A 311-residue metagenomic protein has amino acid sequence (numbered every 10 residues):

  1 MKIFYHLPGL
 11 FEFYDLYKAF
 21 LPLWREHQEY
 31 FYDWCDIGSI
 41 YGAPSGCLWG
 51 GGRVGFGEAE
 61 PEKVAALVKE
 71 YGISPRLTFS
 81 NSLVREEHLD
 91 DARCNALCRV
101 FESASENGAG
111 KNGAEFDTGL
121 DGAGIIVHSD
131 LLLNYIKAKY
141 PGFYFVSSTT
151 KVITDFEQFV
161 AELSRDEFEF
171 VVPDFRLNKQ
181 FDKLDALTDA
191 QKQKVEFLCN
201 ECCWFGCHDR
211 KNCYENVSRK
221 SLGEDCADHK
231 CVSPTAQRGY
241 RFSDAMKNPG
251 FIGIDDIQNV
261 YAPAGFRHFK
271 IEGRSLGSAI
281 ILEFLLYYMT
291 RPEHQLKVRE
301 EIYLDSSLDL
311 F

Functional and structural regions predicted by a protein language model:
M1-G108, G113-Q158, E162, E167-F311: Active-site pocket-lining/capping segments in soluble small-molecule metabolic enzymes
